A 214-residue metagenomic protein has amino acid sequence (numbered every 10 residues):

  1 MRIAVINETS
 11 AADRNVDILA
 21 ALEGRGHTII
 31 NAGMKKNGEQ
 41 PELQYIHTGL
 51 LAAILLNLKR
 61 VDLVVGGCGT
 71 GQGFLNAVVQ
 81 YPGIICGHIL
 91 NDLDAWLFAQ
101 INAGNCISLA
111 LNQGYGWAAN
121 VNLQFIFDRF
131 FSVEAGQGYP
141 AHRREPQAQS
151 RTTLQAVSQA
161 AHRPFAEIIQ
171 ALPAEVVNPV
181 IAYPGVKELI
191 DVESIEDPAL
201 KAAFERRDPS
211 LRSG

Functional and structural regions predicted by a protein language model:
M1-G26: Glycine-rich phosphate/diphosphate-binding loop of Rossmann-like nucleotide-binding domains
S10-I18, W96-L200, R207: C-terminal binding/interaction regions
T28-E42: A short beta-strand-loop structural module common to alpha/beta enzyme folds
M34-K35, I89-A95, L111-Q113: Short, acidic/turn-prone active-site loops that include or flank metal/cofactor- and phosphate-binding residues
Q44-L63: Short, structured active-site "lid" loops
V61-G67, C86: A short, small-residue-rich loop immediately preceding and capping a beta-strand
G73-C86, L90-D94: Short Gly/Thr/Asp-enriched flexible loops that form oxyanion-binding sites at enzyme active sites
S213-G214: A cross-taxon signal for low-complexity, glycine/charged-rich
